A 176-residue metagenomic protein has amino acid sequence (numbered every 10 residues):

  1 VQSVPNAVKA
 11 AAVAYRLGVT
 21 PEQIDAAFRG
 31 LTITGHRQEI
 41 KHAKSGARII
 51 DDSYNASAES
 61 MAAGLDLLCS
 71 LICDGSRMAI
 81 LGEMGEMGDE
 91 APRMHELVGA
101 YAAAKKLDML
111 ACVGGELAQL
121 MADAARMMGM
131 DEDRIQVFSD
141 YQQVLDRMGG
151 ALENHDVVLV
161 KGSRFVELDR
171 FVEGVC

Functional and structural regions predicted by a protein language model:
Q2, K9-C176: ATP-dependent carboxylate-amine ligase
